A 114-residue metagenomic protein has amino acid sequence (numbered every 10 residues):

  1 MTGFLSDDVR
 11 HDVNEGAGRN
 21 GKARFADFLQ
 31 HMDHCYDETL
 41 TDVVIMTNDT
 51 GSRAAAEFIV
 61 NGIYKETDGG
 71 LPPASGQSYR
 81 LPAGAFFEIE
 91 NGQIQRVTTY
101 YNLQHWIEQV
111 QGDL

Functional and structural regions predicted by a protein language model:
M1-L114: C-terminal and inter-domain tail/linker signature
